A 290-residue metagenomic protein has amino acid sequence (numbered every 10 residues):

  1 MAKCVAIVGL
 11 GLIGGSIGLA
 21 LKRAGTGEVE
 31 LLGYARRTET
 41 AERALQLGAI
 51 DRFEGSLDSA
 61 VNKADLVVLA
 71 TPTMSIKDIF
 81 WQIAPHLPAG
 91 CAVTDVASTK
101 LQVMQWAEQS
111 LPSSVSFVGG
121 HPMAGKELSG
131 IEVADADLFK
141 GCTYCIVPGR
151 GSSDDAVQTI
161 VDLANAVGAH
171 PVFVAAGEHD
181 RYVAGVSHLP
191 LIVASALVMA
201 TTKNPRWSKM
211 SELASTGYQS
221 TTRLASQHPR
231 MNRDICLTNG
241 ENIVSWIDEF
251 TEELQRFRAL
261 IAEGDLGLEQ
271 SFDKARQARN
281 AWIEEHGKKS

Functional and structural regions predicted by a protein language model:
M1-L66: NAD(P)+-binding Rossmann beta1-loop-alpha1 motif at the extreme N-terminus of oxidoreductases
C4, E28-E30, S116, T143 (+1 more regions): Residues at the starts of beta-strands that form the adenosine-phosphate
L57-T94: Rossmann-like NAD(P)-binding element
T71-T73, A97-S98, P122, L197: Short glycine-/small-residue-rich Rossmann-like dinucleotide-binding loops
I79-E132: Rossmann-like NAD(P)(H) cofactor-binding subdomain of soluble oxidoreductases
A136-R223: Internal alpha-helical scaffold of NAD(P)-dependent oxidoreductase catalytic cores
W207-A275: Interdomain hinge/lid region at the active-site interface of Rossmann-like NAD(P)-dependent oxidoreductases
